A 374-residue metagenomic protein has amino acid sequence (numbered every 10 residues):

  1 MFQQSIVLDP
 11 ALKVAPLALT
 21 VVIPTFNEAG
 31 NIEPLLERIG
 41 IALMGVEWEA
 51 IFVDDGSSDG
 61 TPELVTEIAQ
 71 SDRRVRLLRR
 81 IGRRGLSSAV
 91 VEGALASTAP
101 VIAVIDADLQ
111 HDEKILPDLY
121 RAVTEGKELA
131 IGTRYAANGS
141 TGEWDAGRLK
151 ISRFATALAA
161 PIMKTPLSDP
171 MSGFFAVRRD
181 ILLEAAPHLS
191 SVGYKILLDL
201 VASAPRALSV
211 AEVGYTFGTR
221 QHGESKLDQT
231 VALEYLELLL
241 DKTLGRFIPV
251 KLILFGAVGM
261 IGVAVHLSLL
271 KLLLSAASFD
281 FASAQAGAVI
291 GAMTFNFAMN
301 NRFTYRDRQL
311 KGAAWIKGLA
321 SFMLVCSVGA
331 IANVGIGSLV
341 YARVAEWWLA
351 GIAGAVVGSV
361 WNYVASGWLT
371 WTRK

Functional and structural regions predicted by a protein language model:
M1-I41: N-proximal low-complexity "stem/linker" segments adjacent to membrane-targeting elements
M1-P16, H188-L267, K271, F297-V328 (+2 more regions): Hydrophobic helical membrane-anchoring modules
A18-T20, E49, D199: Cell-envelope/extracellular polymer assembly enzymes that use nucleotide-activated donors
G30-P34, D59-I68: Acidic helix N-cap motif at the loop->helix transition within catalytic regions of sugar-transfer enzymes
W48-I51, P62-A96: Conserved donor nucleotide-binding strand/loop of the catalytic core
D54-E63, L109: A conserved acidic beta->alpha catalytic loop
L78-A96, V101, E113-Y194, R220-K226 (+2 more regions): Acceptor/aglycone-binding surface of glycosyltransferases and processive sugar-polymer synthases
